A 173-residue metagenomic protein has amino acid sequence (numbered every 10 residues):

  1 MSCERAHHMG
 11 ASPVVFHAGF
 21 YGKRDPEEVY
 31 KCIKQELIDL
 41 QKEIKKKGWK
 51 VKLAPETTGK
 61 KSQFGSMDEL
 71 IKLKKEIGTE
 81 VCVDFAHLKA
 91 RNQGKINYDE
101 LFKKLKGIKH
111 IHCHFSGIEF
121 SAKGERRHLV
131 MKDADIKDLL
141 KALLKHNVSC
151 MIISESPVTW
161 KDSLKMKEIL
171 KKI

Functional and structural regions predicted by a protein language model:
M1-V81, A90: Active-site acidic/histidine proton-transfer and metal-coordination neighborhood in alpha/beta enzyme cores
E36, E76-F85, K89-I173: Histidine-acidic metal/acid-base catalytic patches
